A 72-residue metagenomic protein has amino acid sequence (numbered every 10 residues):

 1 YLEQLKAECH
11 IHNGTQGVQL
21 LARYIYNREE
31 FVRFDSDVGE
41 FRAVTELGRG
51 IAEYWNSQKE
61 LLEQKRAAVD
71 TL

Functional and structural regions predicted by a protein language model:
Y1-L72: Extracellular domains of the immunoglobulin superfamily
